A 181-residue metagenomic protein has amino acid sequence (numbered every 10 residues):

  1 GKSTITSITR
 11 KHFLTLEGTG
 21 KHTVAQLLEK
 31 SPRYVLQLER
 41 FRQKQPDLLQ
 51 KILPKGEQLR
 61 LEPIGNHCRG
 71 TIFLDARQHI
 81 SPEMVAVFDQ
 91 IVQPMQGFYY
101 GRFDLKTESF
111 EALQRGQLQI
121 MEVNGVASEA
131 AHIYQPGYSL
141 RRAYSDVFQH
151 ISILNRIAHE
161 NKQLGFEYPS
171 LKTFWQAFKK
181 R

Functional and structural regions predicted by a protein language model:
G1-V87, M95: Catalytic core of tubulin tyrosine ligase-like
E57-T71, Q78, V92-H132: Conserved metal-phosphate-binding beta-hairpin within the catalytic cores of diverse ATP-dependent phosphoryl-transfer
A86, Q90, D146: Charged/polar, solvent-exposed surface patches and flexible loops
E108-R181: C-terminal active-site "lid" helix and adjoining low-complexity regulatory extension at the edge of ATP-using catalytic
